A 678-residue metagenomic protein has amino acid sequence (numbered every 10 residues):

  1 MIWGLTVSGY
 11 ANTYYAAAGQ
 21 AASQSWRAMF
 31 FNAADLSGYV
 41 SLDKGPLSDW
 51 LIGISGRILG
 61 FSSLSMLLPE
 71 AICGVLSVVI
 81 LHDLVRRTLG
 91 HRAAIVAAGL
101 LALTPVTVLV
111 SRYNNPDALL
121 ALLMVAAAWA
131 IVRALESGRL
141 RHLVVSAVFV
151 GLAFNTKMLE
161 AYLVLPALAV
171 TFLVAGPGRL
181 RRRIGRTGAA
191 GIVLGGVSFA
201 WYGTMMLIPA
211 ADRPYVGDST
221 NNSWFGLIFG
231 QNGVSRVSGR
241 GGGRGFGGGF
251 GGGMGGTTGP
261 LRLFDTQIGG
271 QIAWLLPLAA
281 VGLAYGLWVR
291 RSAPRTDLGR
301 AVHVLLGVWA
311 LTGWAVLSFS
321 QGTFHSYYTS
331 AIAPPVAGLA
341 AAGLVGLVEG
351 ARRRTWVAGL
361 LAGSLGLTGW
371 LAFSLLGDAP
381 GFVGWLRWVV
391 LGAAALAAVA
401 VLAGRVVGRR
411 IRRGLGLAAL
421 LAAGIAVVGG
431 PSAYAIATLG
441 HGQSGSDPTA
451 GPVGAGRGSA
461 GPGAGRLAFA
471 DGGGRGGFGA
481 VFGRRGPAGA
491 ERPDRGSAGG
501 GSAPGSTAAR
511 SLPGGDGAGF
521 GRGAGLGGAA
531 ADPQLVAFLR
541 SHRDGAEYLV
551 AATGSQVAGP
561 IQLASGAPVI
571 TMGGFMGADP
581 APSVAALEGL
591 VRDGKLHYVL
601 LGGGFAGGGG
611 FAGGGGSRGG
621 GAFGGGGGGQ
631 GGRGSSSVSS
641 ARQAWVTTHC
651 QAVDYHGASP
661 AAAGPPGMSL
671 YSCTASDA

Functional and structural regions predicted by a protein language model:
M1-G359, L367-W370, A437, R484-P487 (+3 more regions): Membrane-integral, polyisoprenol-dependent glycosyltransferases of the GT-C/oligosaccharyltransferase superfamily
W3-Y14, N115, L119, Y202-Y215 (+3 more regions): C-terminal region of N-terminal signal peptides and the immediate post-cleavage residues of exported proteins
S23-R27, N232, I268, G440 (+6 more regions): Sec/Tat-exported extracytoplasmic proteins
E70, L120-L122, Y162, G226-L227 (+4 more regions): Structural recognition of the beta-strand scaffold that forms the well-ordered cores of secreted hydrolase catalytic
D218-S223, L227, N232-G259, A435-R540 (+3 more regions): Disordered, low-complexity segments in secreted/periplasmic proteins that are enriched in proline
R354-G458, R522: Transmembrane helical bundles and short interhelical boundary loops of multi-pass, membrane-embedded
L376-V389, L396, A529-L549: Membrane-embedded, lumen/periplasm-facing catalytic core of multi-pass transferases that use lipid-linked donors
S555-K595, Q643: Extracytoplasmic
